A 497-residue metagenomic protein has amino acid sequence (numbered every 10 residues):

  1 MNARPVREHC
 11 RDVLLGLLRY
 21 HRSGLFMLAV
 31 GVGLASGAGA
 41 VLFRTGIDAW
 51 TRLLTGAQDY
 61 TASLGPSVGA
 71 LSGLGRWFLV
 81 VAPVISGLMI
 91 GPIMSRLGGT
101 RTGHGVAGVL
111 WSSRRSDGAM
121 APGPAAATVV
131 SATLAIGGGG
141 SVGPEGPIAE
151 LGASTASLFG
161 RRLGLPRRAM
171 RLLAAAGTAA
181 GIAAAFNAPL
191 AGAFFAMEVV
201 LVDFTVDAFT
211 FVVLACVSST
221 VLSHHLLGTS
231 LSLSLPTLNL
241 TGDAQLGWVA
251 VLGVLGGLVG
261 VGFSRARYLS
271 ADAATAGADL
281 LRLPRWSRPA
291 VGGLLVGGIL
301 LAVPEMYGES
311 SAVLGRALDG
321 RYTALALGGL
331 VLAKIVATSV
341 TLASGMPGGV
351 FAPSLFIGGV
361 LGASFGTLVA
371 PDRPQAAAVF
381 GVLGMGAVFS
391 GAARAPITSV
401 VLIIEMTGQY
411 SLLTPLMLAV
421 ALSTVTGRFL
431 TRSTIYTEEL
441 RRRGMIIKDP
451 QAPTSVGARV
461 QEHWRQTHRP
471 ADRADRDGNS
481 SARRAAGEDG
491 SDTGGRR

Functional and structural regions predicted by a protein language model:
M1-R497: Alpha-helical transmembrane segments and immediately membrane-proximal extracytoplasmic
